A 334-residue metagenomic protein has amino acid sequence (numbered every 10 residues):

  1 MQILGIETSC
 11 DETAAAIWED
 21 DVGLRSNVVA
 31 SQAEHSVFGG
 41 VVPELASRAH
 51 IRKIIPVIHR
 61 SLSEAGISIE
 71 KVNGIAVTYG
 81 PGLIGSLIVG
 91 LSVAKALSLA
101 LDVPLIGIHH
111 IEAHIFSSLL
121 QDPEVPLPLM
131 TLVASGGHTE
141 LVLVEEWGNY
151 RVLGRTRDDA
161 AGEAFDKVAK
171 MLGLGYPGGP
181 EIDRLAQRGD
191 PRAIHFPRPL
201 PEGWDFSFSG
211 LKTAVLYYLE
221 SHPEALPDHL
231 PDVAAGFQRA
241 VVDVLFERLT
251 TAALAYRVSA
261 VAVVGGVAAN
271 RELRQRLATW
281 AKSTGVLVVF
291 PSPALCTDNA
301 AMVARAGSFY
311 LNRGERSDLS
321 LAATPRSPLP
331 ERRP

Functional and structural regions predicted by a protein language model:
M1, G107-M130, A306: Conserved phosphate-binding catalytic cores of ATP/NTP-utilizing and phosphoryl-transfer enzymes
Q2-P81, H110, H114: N-terminal beta-alpha supersecondary unit
S9, S26-N27, P126, V133-A134 (+3 more regions): A short helix-loop
T13-E19, T131-V133, T139-L143: Short beta-strand scaffold segments in enzyme catalytic cores
S68, R184-V261, N270-T284, L311 (+1 more regions): A contiguous, well-structured pocket-lining segment that forms one wall/lid of small-molecule binding clefts in soluble
V77-D102, L120, R271-W280: Short Gly/Thr/Asp-enriched flexible loops that form oxyanion-binding sites at enzyme active sites
G107-I108, V261, A278-M302: Conserved phosphate-binding/catalytic loops in two-lobed NTP-binding clefts
P291-L329: Glycine-rich phosphate-binding/hydrolytic loop that grips phosphoryl groups
